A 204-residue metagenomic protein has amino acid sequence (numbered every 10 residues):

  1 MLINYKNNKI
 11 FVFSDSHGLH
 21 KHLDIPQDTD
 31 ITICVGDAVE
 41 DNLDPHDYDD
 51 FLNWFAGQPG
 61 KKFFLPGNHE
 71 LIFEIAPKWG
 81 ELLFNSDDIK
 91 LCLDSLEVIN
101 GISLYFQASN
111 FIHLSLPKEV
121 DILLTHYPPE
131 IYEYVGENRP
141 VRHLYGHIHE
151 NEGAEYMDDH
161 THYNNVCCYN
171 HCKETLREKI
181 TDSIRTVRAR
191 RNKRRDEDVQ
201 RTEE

Functional and structural regions predicted by a protein language model:
M1-H22, L96-P117, I122-Y132, E178-I184: Core dinuclear metal-dependent hydrolase active-site scaffold
N4-K6, Q58, N85, D159: Short, structurally constrained coil/turn elements that cap an alpha-helix or connect an alpha-helix to the following
N7, T29, N138-R139: Alpha-helical hydrophobic/aromatic positions enriched in membrane-embedded helices and signal peptides
V12-S14, T32-D37, K62-N68, C92-D94 (+4 more regions): Active-site neighborhood of phospho(di)ester-bond hydrolases with catalytic His/Asp-centered motifs
F13-N100: Core catalytic region of metal-dependent phosphoesterases/phosphodiesterases, especially metallo-beta-lactamase-like
H17-L19, V39, H69-L71, F111 (+3 more regions): Short, solvent-exposed loop/turn segments at secondary-structure junctions
F63, F84-D87, V98, D121-E204: Conserved beta-sheet core of the metallophosphoesterase superfamily
